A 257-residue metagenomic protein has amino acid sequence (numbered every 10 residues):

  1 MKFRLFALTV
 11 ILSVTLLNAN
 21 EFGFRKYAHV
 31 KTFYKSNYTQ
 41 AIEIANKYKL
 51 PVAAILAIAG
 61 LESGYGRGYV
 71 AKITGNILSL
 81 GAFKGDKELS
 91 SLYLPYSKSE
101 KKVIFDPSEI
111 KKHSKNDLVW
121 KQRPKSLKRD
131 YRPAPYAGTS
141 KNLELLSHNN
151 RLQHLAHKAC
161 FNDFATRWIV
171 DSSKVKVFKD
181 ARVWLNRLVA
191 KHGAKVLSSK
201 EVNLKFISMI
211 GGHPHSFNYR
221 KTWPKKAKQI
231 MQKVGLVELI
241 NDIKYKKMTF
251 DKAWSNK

Functional and structural regions predicted by a protein language model:
F3-V14: Sec-dependent N-terminal signal peptides
N18-L56, L61-K257: Catalytic cores of secreted/periplasmic lytic hydrolases that degrade extracellular macromolecules
